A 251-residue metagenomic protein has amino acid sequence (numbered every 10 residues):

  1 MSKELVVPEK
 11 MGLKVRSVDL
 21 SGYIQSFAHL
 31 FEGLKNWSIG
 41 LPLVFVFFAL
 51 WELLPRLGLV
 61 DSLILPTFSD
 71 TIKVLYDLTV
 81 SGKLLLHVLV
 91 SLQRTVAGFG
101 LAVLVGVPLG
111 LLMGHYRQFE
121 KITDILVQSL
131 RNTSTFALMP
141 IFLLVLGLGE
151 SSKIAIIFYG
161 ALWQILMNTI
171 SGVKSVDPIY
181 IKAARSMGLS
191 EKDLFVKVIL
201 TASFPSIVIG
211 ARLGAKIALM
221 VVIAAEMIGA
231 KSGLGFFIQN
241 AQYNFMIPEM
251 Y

Functional and structural regions predicted by a protein language model:
M1-P42: Transmembrane alpha-helical segments of polytopic membrane transport and secretion proteins
L20, I24-G33, L57-G100: Periplasmic/extracellular loop-to-transmembrane helix junction in inner-membrane transport proteins
L75, L84-V88, L92, I122-L130 (+7 more regions): Hydrophobic alpha-helical elements at and bordering transmembrane segments of multi-pass membrane proteins
A97-Q128: Transmembrane-helix boundary motif in ABC transporter permease subunits
Q128-Q164, S171-G172: Generic hydrophobic transmembrane alpha-helix motif, especially the helices
L144-V145, V173, M220-Y251: Glycine-rich helix-loop "coupling/hinge" segments at transmembrane-helix boundaries in multipass transporters
A155, Y159, E191-A225, Y251: Transmembrane alpha-helices
V173-I179, A183-S203, Y243: Short helix-to-coil transition segments within interhelical loops that connect adjacent transmembrane helices
